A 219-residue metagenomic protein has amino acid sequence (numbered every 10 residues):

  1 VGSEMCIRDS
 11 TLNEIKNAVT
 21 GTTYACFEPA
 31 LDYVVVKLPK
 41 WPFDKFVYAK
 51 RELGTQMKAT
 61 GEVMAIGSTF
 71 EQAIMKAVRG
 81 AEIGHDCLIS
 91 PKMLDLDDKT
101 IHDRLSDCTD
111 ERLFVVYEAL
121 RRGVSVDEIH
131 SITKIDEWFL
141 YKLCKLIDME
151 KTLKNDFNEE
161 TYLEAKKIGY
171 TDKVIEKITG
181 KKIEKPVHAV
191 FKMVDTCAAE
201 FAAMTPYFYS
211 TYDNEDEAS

Functional and structural regions predicted by a protein language model:
G2-I7: Short, small-residue-biased leader/transition segments that mark boundaries at the very start of proteins
R8-D9, R121: Residues at helix-coil transition
S10-S90: Glycine-rich active-site loop/lid that clamps phosphate-bearing ligands
N13, N17, N155-N158, N214: Detector for Asparagine
A30-K45, H188-A218: Flexible inter-domain linker/hinge segments
I66-P206: Terminal amphipathic helices with adjacent charged low-complexity linkers/tails
